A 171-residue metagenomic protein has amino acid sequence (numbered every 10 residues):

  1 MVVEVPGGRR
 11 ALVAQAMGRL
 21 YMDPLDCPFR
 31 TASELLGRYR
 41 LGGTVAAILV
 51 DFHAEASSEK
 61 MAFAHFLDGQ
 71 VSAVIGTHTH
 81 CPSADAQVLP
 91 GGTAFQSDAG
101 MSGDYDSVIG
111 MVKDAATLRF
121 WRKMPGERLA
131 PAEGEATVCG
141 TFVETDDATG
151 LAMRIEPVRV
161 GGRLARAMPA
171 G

Functional and structural regions predicted by a protein language model:
M1-V2, A84-A86, G140-V143: Short beta-strand scaffold segments in enzyme catalytic cores
M1-V45: Binuclear metal-dependent hydrolase catalytic cores centered on His/Asp/Glu-rich metal-binding motifs
V5-G7, P90-G91, E144-L151: Short acidic-glycine loop/turn motifs at beta-strand connectors
A14, L49, H78, V143: Divalent metal-coordination and catalytic microenvironments
G18, C81, M101-G103, D147 (+1 more regions): Glycine-rich beta-alpha junction loops
S33-L41, V45-A64, D68-A73: Conserved, well-structured core segments that form or line functional sites
S57-P131: Conserved beta-sheet core of the metallophosphoesterase superfamily
A116-G171: A short C-terminal boundary segment appended to hydrolase-like catalytic domains
